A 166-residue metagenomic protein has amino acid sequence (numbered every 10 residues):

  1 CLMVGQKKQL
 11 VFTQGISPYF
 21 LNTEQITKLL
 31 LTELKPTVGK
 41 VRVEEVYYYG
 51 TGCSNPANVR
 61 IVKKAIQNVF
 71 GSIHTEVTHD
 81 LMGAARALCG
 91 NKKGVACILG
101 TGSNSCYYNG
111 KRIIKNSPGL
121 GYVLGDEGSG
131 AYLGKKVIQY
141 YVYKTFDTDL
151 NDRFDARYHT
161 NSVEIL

Functional and structural regions predicted by a protein language model:
C1-I26, R42, I113-K115, G119-L120: Short glycine-rich, Thr/Ser-proximal phosphate-binding strand/loop in the N-terminal lobe of ATP-dependent enzymes
C1-L2, Y158-L166: Short, intrinsically disordered, charge-balanced linker/junction segments flanking boundaries in proteins
C1-Q9, G94-G110: Gly/Thr-rich phosphate-binding beta-strand-loop-beta motif of the actin/hexokinase/Hsp70
L10, G15, K35-G71, L88-C89: Short beta-strand-loop/turn "lid" adjacent to the catalytic site in phosphate-handling enzymes
T23-E24, V59-R60, G130: Conserved strand-to-helix beginnings and helix N-cap segments that scaffold or border functional pockets
Q25-P36: Glycine-rich, highly charged phosphate/nucleotide-binding loops
I73-C97: Conserved phosphate-binding catalytic cores of ATP/NTP-utilizing and phosphoryl-transfer enzymes
I113-T160: Glycine-rich phosphate-binding loop plus the immediately following alpha-helix
